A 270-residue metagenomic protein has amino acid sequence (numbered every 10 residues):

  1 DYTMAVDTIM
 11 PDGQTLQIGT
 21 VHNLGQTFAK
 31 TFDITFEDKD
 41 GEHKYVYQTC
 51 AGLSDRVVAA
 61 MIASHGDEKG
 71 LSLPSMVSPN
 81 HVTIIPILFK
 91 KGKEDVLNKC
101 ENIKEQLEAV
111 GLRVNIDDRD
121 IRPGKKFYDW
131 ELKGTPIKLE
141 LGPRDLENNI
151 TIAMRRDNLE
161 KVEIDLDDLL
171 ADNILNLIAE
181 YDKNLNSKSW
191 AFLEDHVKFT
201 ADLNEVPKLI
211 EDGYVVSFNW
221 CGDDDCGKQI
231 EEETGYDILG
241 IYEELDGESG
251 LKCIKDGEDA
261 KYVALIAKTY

Functional and structural regions predicted by a protein language model:
D1-Y270: NTP/phosphate- and nucleic-acid-binding module
